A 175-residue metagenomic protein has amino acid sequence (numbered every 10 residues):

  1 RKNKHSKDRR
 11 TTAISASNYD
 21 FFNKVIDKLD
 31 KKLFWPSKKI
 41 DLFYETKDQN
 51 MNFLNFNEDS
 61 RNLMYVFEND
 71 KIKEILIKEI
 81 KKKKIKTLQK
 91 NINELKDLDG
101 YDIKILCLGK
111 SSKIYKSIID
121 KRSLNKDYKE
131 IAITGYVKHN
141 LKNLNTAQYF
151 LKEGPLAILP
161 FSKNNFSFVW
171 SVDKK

Functional and structural regions predicted by a protein language model:
R1-K38, D70-K71: Glycine-rich FAD cofactor-binding loop and adjacent beta-loop-alpha segment at the N-terminus of flavoprotein
K2, N57, V172-K174: Short, histidine-centered active-site or binding-site loop motifs used for metal coordination, general acid-base
K4-K7, N62-L63, L144-N145: A generic structural signal for short coil/turn motifs at secondary-structure boundaries
A13, V66, S171: Short aromatic/basic micro-patch
K28-W35, L106, Y136-H139: Short linear motifs in intrinsically disordered
W35-I133: Conserved N-terminal helical subregion
K110-K175: Conserved FAD-binding catalytic core of PHBH/FMO-like flavoproteins
